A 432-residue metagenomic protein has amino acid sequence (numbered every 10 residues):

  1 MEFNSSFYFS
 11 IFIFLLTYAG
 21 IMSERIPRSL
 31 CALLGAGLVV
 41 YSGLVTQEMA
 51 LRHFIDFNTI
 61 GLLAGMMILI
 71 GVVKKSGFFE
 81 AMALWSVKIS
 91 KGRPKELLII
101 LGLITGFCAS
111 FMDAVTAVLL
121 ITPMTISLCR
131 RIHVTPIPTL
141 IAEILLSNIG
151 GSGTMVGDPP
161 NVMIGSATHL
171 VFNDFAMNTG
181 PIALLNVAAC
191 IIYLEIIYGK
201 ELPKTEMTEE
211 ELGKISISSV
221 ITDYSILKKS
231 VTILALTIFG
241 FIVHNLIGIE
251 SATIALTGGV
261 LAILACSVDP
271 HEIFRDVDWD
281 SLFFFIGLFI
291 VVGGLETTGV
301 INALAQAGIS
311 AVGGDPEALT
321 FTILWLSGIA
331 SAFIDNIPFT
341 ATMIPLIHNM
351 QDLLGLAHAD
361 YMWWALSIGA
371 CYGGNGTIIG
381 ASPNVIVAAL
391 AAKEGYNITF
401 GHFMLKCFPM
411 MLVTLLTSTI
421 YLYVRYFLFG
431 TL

Functional and structural regions predicted by a protein language model:
M1-S6, E48-T59, F172-I182, T222-I226 (+7 more regions): Interfacial loop-to-helix junctions that mark the boundaries of transmembrane helices in multi-pass membrane
E2-F12, D56-I68, S110-V118, T179-L184 (+4 more regions): Structural signature of hydrophobic alpha-helical transmembrane segments
E2-F3, R131-I137, G153-V156, N173-I221 (+3 more regions): Juxtamembrane and boundary regions of transmembrane helices in multi-pass small-molecule transporters and channels
Y8-F12, S29-L34, G61, K95-L103 (+12 more regions): Hydrophobic alpha-helical transmembrane segments
L15-L34, Y224, K228, L236-L256 (+1 more regions): Flexible hinge motifs at transmembrane-helix junctions and intramembrane kinks/re-entrant loops in multi-pass membrane
L16-I26, I104-D113, I144-V156, V243-L246 (+2 more regions): Transmembrane alpha-helix interface/packing and boundary motifs in multi-pass membrane proteins, characterized by
E48-I137, W279-L354: Membrane-embedded alpha-helical segments and adjacent helix-loop junctions characteristic of multi-pass solute
T116-S127, L140-I141, T154-T168, N302-A307 (+3 more regions): Re-entrant/interfacial helical elements at transmembrane boundaries that shape and gate the permeation pathway
